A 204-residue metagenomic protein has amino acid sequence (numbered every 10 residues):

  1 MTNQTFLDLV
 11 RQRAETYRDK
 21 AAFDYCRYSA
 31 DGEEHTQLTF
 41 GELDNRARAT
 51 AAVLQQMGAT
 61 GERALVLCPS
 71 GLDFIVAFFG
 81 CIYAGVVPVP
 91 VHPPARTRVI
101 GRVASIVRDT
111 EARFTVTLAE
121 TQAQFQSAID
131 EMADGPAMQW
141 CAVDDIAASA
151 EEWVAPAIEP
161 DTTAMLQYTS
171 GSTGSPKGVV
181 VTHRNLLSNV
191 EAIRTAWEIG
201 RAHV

Functional and structural regions predicted by a protein language model:
V10-L38, A164-L166, T173: AMP-dependent adenylate-forming
R18-A21, W140-Y168, G174-S175, V180 (+3 more regions): Conserved pre-ATP/AMP-binding loop-to-beta segment of ANL
F23-I75, F79, A95-A104, E152-A157 (+1 more regions): Conserved AMP-binding/adenylate-forming core of the ANL superfamily
T60-E62, V87, R113: Short acidic/polar active-site loop segments enriched in Thr and Asp
F79-P90, R108-D109: Short hydrophobic alpha-helices that are characteristic scaffold elements of the AMP-binding
P93-S127, S149-A150, N189-R201: Conserved ATP-dependent adenylate/AMP-binding module captured primarily in the ANL superfamily
